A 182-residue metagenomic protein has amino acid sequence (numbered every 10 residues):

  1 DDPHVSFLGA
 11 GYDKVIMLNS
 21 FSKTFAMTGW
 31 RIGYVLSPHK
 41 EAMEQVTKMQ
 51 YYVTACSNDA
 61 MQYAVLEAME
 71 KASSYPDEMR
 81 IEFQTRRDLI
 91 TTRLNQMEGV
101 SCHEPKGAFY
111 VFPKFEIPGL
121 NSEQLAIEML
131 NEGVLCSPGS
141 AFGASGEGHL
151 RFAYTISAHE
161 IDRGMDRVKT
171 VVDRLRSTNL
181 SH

Functional and structural regions predicted by a protein language model:
D1-H182: PLP-dependent class I/II
